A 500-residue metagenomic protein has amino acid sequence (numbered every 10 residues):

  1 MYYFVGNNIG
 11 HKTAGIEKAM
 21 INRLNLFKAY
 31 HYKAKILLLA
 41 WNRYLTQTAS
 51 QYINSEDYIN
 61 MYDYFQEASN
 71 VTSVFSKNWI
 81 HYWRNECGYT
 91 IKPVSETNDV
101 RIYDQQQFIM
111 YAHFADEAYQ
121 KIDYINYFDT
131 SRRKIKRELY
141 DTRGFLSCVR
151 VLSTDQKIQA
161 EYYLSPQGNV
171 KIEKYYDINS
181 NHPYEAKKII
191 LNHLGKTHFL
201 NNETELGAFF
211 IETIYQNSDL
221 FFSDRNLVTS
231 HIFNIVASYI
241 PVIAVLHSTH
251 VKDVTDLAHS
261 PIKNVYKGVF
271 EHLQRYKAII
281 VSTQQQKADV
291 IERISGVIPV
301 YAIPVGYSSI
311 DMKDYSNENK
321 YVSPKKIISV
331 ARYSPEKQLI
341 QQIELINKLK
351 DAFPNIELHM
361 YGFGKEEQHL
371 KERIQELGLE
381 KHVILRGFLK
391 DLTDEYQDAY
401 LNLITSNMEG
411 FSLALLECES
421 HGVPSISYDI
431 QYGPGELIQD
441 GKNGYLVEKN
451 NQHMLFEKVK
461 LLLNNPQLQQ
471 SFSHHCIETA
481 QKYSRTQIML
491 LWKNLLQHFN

Functional and structural regions predicted by a protein language model:
A208-Q216, T249, L257-A278: Membrane-proximal helix-turn-helix segments that form the acceptor-binding/catalytic region of lipid-linked
H231, H272-P299: A short, active-site helix/loop in glycosyltransferases that binds the activated sugar's phosphate group
K325, S329-D351, L358, K365-Q368: A conserved mid-protein helix/loop that constitutes part of the nucleotide-sugar donor-binding site
N355, E395, M454, L461 (+2 more regions): A short, well-ordered alpha-helix in the C-terminal region of glycosyltransferases
F388, N407: Aromatic "clamp/platform" in nucleotide-sugar-dependent glycosyltransferases that forms part of the donor/acceptor
S412-L415, P434: Short glycine/serine-rich donor-binding loops of glycosyltransferases
P424-Y428: Short hydrophobic beta-strand element within catalytic cores of glycosyltransferases and related nucleotide-activated
Q439-G441, Y445-Q452, K460-Q467: Conserved acidic donor-binding segment of nucleotide-sugar-dependent glycosyltransferases
